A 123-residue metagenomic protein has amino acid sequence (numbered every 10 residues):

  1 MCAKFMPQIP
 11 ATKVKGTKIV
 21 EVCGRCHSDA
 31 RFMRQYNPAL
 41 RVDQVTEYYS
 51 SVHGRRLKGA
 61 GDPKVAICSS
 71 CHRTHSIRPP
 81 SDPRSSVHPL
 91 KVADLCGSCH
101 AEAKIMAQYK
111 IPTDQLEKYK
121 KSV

Functional and structural regions predicted by a protein language model:
M1-V123: Short sequence/structural segments immediately N-terminal
